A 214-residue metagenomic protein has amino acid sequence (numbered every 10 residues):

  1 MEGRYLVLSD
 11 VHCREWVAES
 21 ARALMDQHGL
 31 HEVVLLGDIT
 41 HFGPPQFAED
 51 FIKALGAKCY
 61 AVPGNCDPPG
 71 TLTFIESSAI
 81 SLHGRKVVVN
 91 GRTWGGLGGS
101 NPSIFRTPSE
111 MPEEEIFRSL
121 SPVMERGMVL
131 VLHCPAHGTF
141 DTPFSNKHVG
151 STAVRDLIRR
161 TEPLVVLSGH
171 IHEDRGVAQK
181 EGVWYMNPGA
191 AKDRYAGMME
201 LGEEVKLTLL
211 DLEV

Functional and structural regions predicted by a protein language model:
E2-H12, G91-S100, V129-H133, Y185-G189 (+1 more regions): Active-site-proximal beta-strand elements of phosphoester/diester hydrolases
R4, L8-V89: Core catalytic region of metal-dependent phosphoesterases/phosphodiesterases, especially metallo-beta-lactamase-like
V7-D10, V33-D38, C59-N65, L82-H83 (+3 more regions): Active-site neighborhood of phospho(di)ester-bond hydrolases with catalytic His/Asp-centered motifs
H12-V17, T40-Q46, N65-L72, V88 (+4 more regions): Active-site environment of divalent metal-dependent phosphoester hydrolases
C13-W16, C66-A153: Conserved catalytic scaffold of divalent metal-dependent phosphoesterases
H28, E125, T161: Active-site charged/polar residues at nucleotide-handling catalytic sites that mediate phosphoryl, nucleotidyl
Y60, T142-E203: Conserved beta-sheet core of the metallophosphoesterase superfamily
K86, G96, V131, V177 (+2 more regions): Conserved hydrophobic/aromatic beta-strand scaffold that supports enzyme active sites
